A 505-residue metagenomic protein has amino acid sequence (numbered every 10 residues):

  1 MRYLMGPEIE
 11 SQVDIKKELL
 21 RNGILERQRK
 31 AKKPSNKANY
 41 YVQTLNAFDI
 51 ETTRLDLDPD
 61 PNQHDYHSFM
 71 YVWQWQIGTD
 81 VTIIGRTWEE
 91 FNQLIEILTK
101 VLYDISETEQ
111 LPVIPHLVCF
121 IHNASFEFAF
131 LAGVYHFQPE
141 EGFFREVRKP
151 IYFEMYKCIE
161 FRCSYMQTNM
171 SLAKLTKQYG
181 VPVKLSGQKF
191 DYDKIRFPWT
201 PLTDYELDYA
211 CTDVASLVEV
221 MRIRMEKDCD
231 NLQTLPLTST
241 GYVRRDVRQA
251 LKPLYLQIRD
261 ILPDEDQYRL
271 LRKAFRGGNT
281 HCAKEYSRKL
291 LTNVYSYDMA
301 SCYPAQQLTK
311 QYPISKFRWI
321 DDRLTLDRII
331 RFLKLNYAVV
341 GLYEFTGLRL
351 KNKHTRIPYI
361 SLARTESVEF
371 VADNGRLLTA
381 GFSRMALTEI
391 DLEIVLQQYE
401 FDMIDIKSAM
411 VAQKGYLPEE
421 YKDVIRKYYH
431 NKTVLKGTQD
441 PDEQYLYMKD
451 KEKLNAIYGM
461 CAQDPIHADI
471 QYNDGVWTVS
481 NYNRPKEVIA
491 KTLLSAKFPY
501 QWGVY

Functional and structural regions predicted by a protein language model:
M1-I50: N-terminal accessory regions of nucleic-acid-interacting proteins
N39-Y41, A47, D56, D60-H122 (+1 more regions): Conserved acidic
T53: Conserved Rossmann-like nucleotide-cofactor binding loop
